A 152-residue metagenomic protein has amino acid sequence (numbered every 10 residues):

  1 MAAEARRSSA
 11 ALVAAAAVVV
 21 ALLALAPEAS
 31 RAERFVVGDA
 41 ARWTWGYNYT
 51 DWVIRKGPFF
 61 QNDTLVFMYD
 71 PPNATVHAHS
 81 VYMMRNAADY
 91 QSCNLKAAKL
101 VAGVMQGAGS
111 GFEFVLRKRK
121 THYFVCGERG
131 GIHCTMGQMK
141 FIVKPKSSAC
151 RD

Functional and structural regions predicted by a protein language model:
A2-A17, L23, P27-S30, R34-G38 (+4 more regions): Extracellular/periplasmic metallocenter environments
K56-P58: Extracellular/lumenal carbohydrate-interaction signature centered on repeated Trp-anchored short motifs
Q61-N62: Loop/turn positions that initiate beta-strands
H77: Membrane-embedded helix-turn/re-entrant segments that form the catalytic/gating core of multi-pass membrane enzymes
S80-M83: Beta-strand signatures of extracellular beta-sandwich domains
